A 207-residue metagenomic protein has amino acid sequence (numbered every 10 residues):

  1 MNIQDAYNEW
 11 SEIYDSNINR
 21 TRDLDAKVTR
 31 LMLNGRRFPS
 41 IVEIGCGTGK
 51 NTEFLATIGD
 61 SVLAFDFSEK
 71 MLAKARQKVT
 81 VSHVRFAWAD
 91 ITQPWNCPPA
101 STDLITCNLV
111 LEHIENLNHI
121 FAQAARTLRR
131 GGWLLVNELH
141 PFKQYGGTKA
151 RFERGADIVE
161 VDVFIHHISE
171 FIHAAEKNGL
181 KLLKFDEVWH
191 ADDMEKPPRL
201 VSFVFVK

Functional and structural regions predicted by a protein language model:
M1-R36, K50, F54, M71-K74 (+1 more regions): Conserved class I S-adenosyl-L-methionine
I44-Q93: Class I SAM-dependent methyltransferase SAM/SAH-binding core
N96-L104: A short acidic, Gly/Pro-enriched loop at the edge of an enzyme's catalytic core that lines a small-molecule cofactor
L104-L117: A short SAM/SAH-binding and catalytic strip from SAM-dependent methyltransferases
N118-R130: A short glycine-rich, Lys/Arg-flanked "PGG" loop and its adjoining helix->strand segment in the class I
L135-D162: Conserved class I S-adenosyl-L-methionine
V163-F185: Short alpha-helix
D192-K207: Core SAM-dependent methyltransferase catalytic element
